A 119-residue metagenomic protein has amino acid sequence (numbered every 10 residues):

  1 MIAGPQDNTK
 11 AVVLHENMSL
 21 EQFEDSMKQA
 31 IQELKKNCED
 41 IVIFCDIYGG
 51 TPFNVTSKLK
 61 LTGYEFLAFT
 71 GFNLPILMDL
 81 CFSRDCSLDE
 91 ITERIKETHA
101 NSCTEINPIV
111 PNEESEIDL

Functional and structural regions predicted by a protein language model:
M1-T70, L74-L119: N-terminal loops that bind phosphate or other acidic moieties and the adjacent beta-alpha structural core
